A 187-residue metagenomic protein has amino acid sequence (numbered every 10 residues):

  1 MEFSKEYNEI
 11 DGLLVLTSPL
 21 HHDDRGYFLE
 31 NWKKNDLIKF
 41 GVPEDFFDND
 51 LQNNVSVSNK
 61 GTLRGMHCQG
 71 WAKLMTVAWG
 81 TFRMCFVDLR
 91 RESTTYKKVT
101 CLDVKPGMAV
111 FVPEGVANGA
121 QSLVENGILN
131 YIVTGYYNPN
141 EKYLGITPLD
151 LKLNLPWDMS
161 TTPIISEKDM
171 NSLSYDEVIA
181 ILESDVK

Functional and structural regions predicted by a protein language model:
M1-V104, N126, G135-E141, I146-K187: Non-catalytic, conserved peripheral segments adjacent to functional cores
D103-E125: Conserved metal-binding segment of the jelly-roll/cupin
Y131-I132: Catalytic Cys-His active-site segments of thiol-dependent hydrolases/isopeptidases
